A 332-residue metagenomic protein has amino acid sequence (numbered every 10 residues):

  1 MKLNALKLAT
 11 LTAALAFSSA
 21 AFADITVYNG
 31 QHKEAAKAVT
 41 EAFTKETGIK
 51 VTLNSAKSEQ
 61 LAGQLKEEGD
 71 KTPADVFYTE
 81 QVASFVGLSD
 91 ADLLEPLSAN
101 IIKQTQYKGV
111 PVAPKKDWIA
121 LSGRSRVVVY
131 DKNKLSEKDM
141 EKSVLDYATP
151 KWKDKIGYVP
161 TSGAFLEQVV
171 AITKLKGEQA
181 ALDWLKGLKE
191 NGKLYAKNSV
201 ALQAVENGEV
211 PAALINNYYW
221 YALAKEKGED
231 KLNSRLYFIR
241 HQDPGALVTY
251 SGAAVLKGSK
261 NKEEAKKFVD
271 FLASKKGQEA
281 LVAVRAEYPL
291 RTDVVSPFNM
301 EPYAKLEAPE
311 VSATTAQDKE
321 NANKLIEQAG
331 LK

Functional and structural regions predicted by a protein language model:
S18-A20: N-terminal signal peptide c-region/cleavage motif recognized by signal peptidases
A23-V86, K332: Early extracytoplasmic/lumenal segment of secretory-pathway proteins
G30, E34, P73-V210: Extracytoplasmic ligand-binding site segments that recognize negatively charged/polar headgroups
A83-G87, P211-N233: A ligand-binding cleft/hinge motif common to bilobed small-molecule-binding domains
R124, L185-L188, L194-Y195, D230-K257: Periplasmic-binding protein-like
V129-K134, T173, V248-N261, A280: A bilobed periplasmic-binding-protein/Venus flytrap-type ligand-binding module shared by bacterial periplasmic
W152-V159, F271-V294: Periplasmic-binding protein-like
E178, A286-K332: An extracytoplasmic/periplasmic, membrane-proximal ligand-sensing/linker region
